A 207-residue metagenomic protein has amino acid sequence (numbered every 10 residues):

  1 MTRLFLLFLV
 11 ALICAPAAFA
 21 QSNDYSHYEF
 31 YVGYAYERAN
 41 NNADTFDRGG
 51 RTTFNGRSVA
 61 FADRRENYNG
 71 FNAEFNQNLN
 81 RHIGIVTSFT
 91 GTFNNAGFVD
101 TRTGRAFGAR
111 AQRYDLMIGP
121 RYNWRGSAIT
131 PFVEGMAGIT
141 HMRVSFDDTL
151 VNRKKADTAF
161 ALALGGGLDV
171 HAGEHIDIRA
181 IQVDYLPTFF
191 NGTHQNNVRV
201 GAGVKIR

Functional and structural regions predicted by a protein language model:
M1-Y25: Cleavable N-terminal export/targeting peptides
A20-Q77, G201, K205-R207: Short glycine/proline- and aromatic-enriched beta-strand/turn motifs that initiate or cap beta-hairpins
N23-H27, N78-H82, G126-T130, H171-I178: Strand-connecting loop/turn motifs
D24, D63-Y68, R110-Y114, K154-A161 (+1 more regions): Short sequence motifs at beta-strands and strand-loop junctions characteristic of Gram-negative outer-membrane
Y25, T45, V170-R207: Predominantly the C-terminal beta-signal and adjacent terminal strand-loop region of outer-membrane beta-barrel
G56-F61, V99-G108, D147-K155, L186-N191: Extracellular loop and loop/strand-boundary signature of outer-membrane beta-barrel proteins
E74-T149, A159, Q182, N197-R207: Gram-negative (and chloroplast) outer-membrane scaffold detector with strong preference for beta-barrel transmembrane
